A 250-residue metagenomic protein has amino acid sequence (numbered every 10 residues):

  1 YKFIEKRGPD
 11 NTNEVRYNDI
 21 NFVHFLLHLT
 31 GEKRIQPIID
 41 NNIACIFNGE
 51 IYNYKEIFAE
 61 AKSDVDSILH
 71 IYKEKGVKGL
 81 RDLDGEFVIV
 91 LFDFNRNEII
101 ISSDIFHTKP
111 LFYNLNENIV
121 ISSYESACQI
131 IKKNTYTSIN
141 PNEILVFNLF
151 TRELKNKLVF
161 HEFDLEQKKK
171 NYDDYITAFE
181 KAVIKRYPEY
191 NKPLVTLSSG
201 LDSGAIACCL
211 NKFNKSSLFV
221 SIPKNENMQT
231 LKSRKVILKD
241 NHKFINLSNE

Functional and structural regions predicted by a protein language model:
Y1-E250: Cysteine-centered catalytic environments shared across enzyme families
